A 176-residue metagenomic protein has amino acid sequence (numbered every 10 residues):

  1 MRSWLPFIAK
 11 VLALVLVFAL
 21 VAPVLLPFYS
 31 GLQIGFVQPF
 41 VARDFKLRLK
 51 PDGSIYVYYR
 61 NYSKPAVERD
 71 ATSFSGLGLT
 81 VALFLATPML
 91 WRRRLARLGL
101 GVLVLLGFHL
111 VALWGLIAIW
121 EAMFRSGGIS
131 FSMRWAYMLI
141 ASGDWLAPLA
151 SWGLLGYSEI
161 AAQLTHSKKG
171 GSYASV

Functional and structural regions predicted by a protein language model:
R2-A42: N-terminal signal-anchor transmembrane alpha helix
L5-L14, R92, A96-V104: Alpha-helical transmembrane segments of integral membrane proteins
L14-P27, G99-W114: Hydrophobic alpha-helical membrane-insertion segments
V21, F84-R92, G156-T165: Structural signal for the C-terminal ends of transmembrane alpha-helices and the immediately following loop
F28-K64: Extracytosolic (periplasmic/ER-lumenal) interhelical loops and adjacent juxtamembrane/interface segments of multi-pass
P65-L90: Hydrophobic alpha-helical transmembrane segments
E68-L77, L95-R97, L103-G107: Transmembrane alpha-helical segments and their cytosolic interface motifs in multi-pass membrane proteins
G107-G170: Alpha-helical transmembrane segments of multi-pass integral membrane proteins, characterized by long hydrophobic
